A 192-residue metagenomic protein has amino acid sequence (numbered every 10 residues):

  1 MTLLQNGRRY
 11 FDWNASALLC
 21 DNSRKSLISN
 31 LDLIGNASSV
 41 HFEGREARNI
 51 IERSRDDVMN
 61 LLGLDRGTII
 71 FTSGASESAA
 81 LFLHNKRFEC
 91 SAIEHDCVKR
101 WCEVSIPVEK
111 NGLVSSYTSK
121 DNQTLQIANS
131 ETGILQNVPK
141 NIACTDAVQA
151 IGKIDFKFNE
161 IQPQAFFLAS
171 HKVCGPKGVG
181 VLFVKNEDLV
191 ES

Functional and structural regions predicted by a protein language model:
M1-S192: Pyridoxal 5′-phosphate
